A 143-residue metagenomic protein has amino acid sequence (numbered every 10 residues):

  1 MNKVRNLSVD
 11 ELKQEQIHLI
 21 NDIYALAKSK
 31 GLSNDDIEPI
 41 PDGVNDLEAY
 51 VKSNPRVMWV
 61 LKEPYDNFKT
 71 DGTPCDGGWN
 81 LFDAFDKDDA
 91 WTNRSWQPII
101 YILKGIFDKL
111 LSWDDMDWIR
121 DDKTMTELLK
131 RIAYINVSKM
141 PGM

Functional and structural regions predicted by a protein language model:
N2-M143: A polyanion-binding, active-site-adjacent surface
